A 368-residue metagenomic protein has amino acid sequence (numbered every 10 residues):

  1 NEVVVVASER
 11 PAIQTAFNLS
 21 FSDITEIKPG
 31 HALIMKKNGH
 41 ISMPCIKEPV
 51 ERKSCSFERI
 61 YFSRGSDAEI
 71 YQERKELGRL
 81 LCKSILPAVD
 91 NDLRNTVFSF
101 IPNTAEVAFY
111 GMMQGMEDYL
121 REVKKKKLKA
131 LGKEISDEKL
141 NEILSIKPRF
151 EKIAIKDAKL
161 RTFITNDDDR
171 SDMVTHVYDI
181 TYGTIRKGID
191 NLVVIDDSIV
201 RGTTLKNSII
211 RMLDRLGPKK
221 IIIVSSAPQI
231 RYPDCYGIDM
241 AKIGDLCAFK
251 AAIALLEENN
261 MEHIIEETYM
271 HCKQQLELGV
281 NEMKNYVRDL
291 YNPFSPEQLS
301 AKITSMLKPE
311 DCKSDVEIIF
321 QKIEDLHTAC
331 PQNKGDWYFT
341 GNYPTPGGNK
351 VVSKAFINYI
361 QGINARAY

Functional and structural regions predicted by a protein language model:
N1-E106, Y110-I185, T345, K354-Y368: N-terminal segments that mediate ammonia production and transfer in glutamine-dependent amidotransferase systems
E2, F17-I24, K47, A130-R149 (+3 more regions): PRPP-dependent phosphoribosyltransferase catalytic core
V4, N191-V194, K220: Hydrophobic "anchor" residues on beta-strands that sit immediately upstream of conserved functional sites
Q72, E76, N103, V107 (+5 more regions): Conserved active-site and cofactor/substrate-binding residues in soluble primary-metabolism enzymes
L93-N95, I189-N191, P218: A general structural motif
V97, N191-S208: A phosphate-binding catalytic loop at a beta-strand-loop-alpha-helix junction that coordinates phosphoryl groups
S99-I101, I195, V224, Q321: Short hydrophobic segments within beta-strands
